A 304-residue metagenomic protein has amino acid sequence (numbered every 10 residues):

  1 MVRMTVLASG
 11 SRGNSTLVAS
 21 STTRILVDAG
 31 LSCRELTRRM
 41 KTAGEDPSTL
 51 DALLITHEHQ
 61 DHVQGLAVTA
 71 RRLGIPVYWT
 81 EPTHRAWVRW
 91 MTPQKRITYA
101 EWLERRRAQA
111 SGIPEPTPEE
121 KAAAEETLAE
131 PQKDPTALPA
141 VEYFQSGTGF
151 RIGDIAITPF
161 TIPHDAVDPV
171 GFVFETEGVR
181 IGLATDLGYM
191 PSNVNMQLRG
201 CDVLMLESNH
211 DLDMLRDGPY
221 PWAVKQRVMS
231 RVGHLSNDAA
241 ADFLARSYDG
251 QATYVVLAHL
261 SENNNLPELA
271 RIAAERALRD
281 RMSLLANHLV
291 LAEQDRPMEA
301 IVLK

Functional and structural regions predicted by a protein language model:
M1-A43, V170-T185, V203: Conserved beta-strand hairpin/beta-sheet module of binuclear metal-dependent hydrolase folds, prominently
V27-G30, L50-E58, W79-E81, G182-T185 (+3 more regions): Active-site neighborhood of phospho(di)ester-bond hydrolases with catalytic His/Asp-centered motifs
C33-R85: Active-site metal-binding motif and surrounding structural segment of the metallo-beta-lactamase
L50, L138, C201-D202: Short, well-ordered alpha-helix to beta-strand connector turns
Q64-L73, R89, N265-I272: Metal-dependent catalytic neighborhoods of phosphoester/phosphodiester hydrolases
E81-V170, E175-G178: Metallo-beta-lactamase
S192-A292: Cap/insert and terminal regions of metallo-dependent hydrolase folds
N287-K304: Short, basic/aromatic-enriched C-terminal tail that caps enzymatic domains
